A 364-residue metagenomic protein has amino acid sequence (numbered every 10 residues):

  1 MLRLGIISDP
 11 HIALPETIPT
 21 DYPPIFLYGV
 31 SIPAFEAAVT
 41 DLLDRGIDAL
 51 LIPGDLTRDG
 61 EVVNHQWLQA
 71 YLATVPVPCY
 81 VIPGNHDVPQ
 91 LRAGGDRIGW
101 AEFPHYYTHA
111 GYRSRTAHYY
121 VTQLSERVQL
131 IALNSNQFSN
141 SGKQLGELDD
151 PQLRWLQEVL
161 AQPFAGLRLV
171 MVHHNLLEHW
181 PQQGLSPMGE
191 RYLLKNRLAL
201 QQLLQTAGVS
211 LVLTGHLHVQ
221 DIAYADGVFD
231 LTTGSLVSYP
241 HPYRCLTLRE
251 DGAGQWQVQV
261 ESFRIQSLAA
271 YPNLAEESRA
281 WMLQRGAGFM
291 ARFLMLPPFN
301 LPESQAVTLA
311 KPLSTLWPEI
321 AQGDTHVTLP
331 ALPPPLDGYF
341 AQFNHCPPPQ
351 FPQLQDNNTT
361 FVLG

Functional and structural regions predicted by a protein language model:
M1-G5, A117, V121-A132, P163 (+3 more regions): Beta-strand-turn-beta hairpins that frame and shape the catalytic cleft of phosphate-ester-processing enzymes
M1-H65: N-terminal active-site segment of His-dependent metallophosphoesterases
S8-P33, P89-Q90, G94-H109, S139-L148 (+2 more regions): Acidic/histidine-rich helix-loop elements that form or flank divalent-metal/phosphate-binding sites at the catalytic
D9, L50, D55, L68 (+6 more regions): Divalent metal-coordination and catalytic microenvironments
A13-E16, R58-E61, N85-A93, F138-S141 (+3 more regions): Active-site environment of divalent metal-dependent phosphoester hydrolases
L42-A49, Q129, K143-F229, Q322-L363: His/acidic metal-ligating clusters that form di-metal
V62, Q66-W155: Extended active-site neighborhood of metal-dependent phosphoesterases/phosphodiesterases
A270-G364: Non-catalytic terminal accessory segments
